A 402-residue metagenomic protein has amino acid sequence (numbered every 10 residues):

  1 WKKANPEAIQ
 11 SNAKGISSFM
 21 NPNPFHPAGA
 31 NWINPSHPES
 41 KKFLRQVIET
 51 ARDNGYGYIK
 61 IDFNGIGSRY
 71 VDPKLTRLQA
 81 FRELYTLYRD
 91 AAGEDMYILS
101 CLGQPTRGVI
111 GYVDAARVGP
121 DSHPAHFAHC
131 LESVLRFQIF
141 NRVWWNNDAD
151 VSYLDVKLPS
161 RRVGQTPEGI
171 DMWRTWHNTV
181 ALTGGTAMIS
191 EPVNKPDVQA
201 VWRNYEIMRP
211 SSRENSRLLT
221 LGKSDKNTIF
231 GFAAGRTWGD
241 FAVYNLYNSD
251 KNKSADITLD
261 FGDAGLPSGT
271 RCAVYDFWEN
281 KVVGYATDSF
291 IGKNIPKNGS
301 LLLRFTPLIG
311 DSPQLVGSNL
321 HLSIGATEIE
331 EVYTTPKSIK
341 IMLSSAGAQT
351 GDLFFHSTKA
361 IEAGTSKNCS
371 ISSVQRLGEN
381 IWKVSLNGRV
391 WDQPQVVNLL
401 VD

Functional and structural regions predicted by a protein language model:
W1-K42, Q46, T86-V198, K223: Glycan-recognition surfaces
G29, I66-Y70, P105-I110, R161 (+6 more regions): Flexible loop/turn segments at secondary-structure boundaries
L44-V71: Active-site groove signature of glycoside hydrolases
W176, V180-T183, M188, K223-P267 (+2 more regions): Carbohydrate-binding surface patches
H177, A181-K223, K297-S318: Aromatic- and carboxylate-lined catalytic core of secreted/periplasmic carbohydrate-active enzymes
G262-E279, F355-S370: Solvent-exposed beta-hairpin/edge-strand motifs
A286-A326, L377-D402: C-terminal beta-strand-rich structural cap/linker in extracellular carbohydrate-active enzymes
T350-A363, D392-D402: Extended Gly/Ser/Thr-rich low-complexity repeat segments, especially those forming or decorating extracellular
